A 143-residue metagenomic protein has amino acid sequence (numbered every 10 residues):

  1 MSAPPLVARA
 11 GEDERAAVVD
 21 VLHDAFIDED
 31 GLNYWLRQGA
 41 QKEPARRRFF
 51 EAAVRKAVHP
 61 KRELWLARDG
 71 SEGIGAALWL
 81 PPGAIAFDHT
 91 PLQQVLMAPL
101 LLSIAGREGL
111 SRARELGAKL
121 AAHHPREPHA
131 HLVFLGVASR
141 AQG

Functional and structural regions predicted by a protein language model:
M1-S2: Short acidic N-proximal helix/loop "leader" segments that mark the beginning of a domain or an inter-domain linker
L6-D20, D24, D28-L32: A short beta-loop-alpha structural element at the N-terminal edge of CoA-dependent acyl/N-acetyltransferase catalytic
E29-A52: Conserved GNAT-fold acetyl-CoA-binding loop/helix
L32-N33, L64, A86: Short, polar/charged, Gly/Pro-enriched helix-capping and turn/loop motifs at alpha-helix termini and inter-helix linkers
G39, H59-W79, G136-A141: Conserved beta-hairpin
P44-L66, P125-H131: A short helix-loop-beta-strand connector motif used in the catalytic cores of GNAT acetyltransferases and, in some
L78-G136: Conserved acyl-donor/pantetheine-binding loop and adjacent beta-alpha core of acyl/acetyltransferases and related
